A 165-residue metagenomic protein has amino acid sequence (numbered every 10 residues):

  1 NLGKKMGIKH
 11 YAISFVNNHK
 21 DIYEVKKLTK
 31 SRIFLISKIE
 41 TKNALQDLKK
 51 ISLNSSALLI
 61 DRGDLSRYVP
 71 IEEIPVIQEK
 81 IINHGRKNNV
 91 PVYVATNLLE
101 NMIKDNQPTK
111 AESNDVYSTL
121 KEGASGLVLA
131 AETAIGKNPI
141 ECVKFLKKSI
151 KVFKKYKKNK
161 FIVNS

Functional and structural regions predicted by a protein language model:
N1-S165: Non-catalytic helical/linker scaffolds that mediate oligomerization, partner binding, and domain coupling around large
